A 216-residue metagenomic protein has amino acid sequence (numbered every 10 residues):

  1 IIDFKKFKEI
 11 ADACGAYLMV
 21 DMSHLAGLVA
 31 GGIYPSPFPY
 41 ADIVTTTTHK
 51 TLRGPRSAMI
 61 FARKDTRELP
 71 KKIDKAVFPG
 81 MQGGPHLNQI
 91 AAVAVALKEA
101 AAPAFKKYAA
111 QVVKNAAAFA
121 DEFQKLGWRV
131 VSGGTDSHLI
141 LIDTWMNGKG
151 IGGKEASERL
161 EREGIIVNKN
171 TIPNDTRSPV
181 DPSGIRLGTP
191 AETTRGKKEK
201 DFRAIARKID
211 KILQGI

Functional and structural regions predicted by a protein language model:
I1-G127: Conserved PLP-enzyme active-site core in the AAT-like
D3-K6, G152, D201: Residues at alpha-helix caps and immediate loop-helix transition turns in enzyme cores, especially N- and C-cap
V29-A30, R53, D74, F78 (+8 more regions): Generic, ordered loop/turn and secondary-structure boundary motif
V44-G54, A156-E161, I166, A191-R207: Short, basic, helix/turn surface patches
R63-D65, L97-A101, M146-G148, A191-G196 (+1 more regions): A generic structural motif
P85-A92, D136, D201-A204: Catalytic-loop motifs flanking and including active-site residues across diverse enzymes
K114-N115, P179-I216: PLP-dependent enzyme catalytic core of the Aspartate aminotransferase-like
R129-G196: Conserved PLP-binding catalytic core of the aspartate aminotransferase-like
